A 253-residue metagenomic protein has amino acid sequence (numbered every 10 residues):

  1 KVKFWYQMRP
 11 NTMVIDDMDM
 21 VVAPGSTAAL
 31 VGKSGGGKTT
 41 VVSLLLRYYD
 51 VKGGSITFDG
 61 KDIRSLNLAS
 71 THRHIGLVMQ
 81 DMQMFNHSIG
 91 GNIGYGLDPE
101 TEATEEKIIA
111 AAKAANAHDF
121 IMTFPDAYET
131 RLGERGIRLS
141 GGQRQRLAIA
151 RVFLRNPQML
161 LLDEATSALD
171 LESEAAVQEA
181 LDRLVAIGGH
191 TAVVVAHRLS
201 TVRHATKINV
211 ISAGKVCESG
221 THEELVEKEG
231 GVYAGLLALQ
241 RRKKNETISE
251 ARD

Functional and structural regions predicted by a protein language model:
K1-D253: ABC-type nucleotide-binding domain
